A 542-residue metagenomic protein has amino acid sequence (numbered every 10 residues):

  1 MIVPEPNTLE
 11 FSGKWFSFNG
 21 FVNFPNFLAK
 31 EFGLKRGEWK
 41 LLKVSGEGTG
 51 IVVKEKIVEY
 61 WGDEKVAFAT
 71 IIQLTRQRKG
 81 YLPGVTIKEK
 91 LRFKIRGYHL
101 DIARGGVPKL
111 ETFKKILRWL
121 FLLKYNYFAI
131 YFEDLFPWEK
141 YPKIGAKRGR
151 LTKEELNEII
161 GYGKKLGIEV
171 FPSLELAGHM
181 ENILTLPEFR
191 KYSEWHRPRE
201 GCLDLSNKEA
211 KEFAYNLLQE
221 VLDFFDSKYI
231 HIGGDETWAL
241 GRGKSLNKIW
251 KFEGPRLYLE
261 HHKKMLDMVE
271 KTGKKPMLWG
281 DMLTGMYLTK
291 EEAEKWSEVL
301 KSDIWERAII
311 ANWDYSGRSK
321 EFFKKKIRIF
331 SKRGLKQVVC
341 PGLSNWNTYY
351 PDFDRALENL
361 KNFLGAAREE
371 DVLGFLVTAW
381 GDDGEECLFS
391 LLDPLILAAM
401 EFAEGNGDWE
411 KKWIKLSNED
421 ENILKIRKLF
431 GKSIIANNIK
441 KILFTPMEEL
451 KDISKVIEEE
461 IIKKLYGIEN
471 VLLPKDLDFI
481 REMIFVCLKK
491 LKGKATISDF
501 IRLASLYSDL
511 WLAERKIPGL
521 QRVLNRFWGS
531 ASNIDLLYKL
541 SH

Functional and structural regions predicted by a protein language model:
M1-G37, K79, E158-G161, G167 (+4 more regions): Substrate-binding groove of N-acetylhexosamine-processing glycoside hydrolases
I2-E10, K54-E270, K274-M277, V339-P341 (+2 more regions): Feature activates predominantly on carbohydrate-active enzymes
N7-E10, K43-G50, G84, K295: Short amphipathic beta-strand starts and helix->beta connectors
G20-G62: Short, well-ordered secondary-structure micro-motifs within conserved domains or adaptor modules
S45-G48, E64-V66, R104-G106, T284 (+1 more regions): Residues that cap or initiate secondary-structure elements
T49-V52, T70-Q73, S390-L391, K492-A495: Surface-exposed flexible segments
